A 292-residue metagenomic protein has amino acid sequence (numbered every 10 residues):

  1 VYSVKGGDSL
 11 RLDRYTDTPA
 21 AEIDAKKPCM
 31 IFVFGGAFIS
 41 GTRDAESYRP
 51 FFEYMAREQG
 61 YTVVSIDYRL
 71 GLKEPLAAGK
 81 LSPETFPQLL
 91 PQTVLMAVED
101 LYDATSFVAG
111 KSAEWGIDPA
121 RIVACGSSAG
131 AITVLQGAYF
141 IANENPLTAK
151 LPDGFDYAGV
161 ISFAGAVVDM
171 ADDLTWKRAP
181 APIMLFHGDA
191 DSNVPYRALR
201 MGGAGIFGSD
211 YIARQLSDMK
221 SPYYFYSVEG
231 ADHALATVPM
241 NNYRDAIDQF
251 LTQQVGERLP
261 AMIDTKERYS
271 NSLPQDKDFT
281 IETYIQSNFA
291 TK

Functional and structural regions predicted by a protein language model:
V1-A25: N-terminal cap/lid segment of alpha/beta-hydrolase-fold proteins
A25-A37: Short beta-strand element of the alpha/beta-hydrolase
T42-R43, D67-L95: Cap/lid segment of the alpha/beta-hydrolase catalytic domain
R43-I66, K73-P75: Short amphipathic alpha-helix adjacent to the substrate-entry channel of hydrolases
P83-E114: Alpha/beta-hydrolase active-site loop
T105-A179: Primarily recognizes the serine-hydrolase "nucleophile elbow" in alpha/beta-hydrolase and SGNH/GDSL folds
T148-K220: The feature captures the conserved acid-bearing segment of alpha/beta-hydrolase catalytic domains
S217-K292: C-terminal catalytic histidine-bearing segment of alpha/beta-hydrolase fold enzymes
